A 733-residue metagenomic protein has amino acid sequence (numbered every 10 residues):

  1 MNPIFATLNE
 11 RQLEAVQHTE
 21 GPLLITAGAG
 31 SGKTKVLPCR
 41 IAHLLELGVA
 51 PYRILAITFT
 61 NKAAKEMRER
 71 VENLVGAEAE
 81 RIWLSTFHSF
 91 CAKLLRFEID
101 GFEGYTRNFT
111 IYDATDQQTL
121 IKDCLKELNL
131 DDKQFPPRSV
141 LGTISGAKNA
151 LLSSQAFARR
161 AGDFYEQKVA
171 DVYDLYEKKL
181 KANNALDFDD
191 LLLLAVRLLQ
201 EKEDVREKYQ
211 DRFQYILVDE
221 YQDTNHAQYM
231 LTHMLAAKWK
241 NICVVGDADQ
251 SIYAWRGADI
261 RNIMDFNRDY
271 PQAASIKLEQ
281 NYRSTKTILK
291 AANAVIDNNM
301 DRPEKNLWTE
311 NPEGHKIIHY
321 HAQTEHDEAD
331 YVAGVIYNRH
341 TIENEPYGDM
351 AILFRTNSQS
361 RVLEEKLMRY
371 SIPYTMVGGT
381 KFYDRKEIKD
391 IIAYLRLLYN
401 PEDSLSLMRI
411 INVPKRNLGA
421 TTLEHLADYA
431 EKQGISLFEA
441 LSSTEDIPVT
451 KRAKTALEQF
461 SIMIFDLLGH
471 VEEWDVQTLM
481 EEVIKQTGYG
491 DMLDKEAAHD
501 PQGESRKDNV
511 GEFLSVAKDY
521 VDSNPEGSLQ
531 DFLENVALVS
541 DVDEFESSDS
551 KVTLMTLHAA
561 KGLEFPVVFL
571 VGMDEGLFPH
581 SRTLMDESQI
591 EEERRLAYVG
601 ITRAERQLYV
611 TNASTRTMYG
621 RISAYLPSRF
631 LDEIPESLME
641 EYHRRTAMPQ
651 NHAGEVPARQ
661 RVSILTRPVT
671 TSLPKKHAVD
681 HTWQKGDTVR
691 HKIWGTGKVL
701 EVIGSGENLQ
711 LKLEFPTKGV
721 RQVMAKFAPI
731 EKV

Functional and structural regions predicted by a protein language model:
M1-R107, I111-Y112, Q118, N183 (+3 more regions): P-loop NTPase Walker
A6-Q17, G21-I25, V36, L55-A56 (+5 more regions): Conserved helicase NTPase motor core
H18-T19, A79-I82, G101-D190, F213 (+3 more regions): ATP-hydrolysis module of ASCE/P-loop NTPase motor domains, specifically the Walker B Asp-Glu catalytic pair
G21, V49-R53, E78-R81, K238-N241 (+9 more regions): Short glycine-/polar-rich loops that comprise or flank the Walker A/P-loop and associated switch/sensor motifs
A29-L37, E98, Y105, P271-A274 (+5 more regions): Helicase P-loop NTPase motor core
F90-E98, D249-R256, R283-S284, V377-Y399 (+1 more regions): Short alpha-helix plus adjacent loop in nuclease-associated cores
G162, P346, S360-I372, R385 (+2 more regions): Conserved helicase C-terminal RecA-like lobe
G572-Q722, F727-V733: C-terminal accessory regions
